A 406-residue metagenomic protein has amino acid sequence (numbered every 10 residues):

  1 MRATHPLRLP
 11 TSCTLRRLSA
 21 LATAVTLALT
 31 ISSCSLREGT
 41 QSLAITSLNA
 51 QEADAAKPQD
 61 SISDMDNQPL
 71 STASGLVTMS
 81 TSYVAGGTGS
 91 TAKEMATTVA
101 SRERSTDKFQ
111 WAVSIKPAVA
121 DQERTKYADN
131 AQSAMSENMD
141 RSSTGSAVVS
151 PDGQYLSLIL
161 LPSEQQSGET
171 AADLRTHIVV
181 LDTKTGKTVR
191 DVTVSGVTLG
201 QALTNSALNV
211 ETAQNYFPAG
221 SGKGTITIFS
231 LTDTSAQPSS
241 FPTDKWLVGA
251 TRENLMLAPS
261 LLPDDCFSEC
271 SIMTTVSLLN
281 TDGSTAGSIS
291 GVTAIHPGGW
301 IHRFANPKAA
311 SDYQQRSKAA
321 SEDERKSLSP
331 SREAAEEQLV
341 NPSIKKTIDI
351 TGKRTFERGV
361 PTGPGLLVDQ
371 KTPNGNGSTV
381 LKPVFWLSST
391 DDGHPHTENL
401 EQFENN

Functional and structural regions predicted by a protein language model:
M1-S32: Sec-dependent bacterial lipoprotein signal peptides
L21-S142, V148, G377-T379, F385-N405: N-terminal "mature head" segments of proteins
V25, L36-G39, A56-S80, H296-N406: Hydrophilic extracytoplasmic domains
E52-S61, F109-V113, N130-E137, K187-T193 (+3 more regions): A short beta-strand motif characteristic of beta-propeller blades
S61-T72, A118-D129, M139-V148, T193-S206 (+5 more regions): Repeated scaffold domains used in trafficking and secretory/extracellular systems, primarily beta-propellers
V77-S80, V84-A85, S150, Y155-S157 (+5 more regions): Structural core positions within WD40/WD-like beta-propeller blades
S90-M95, S167-T176, Y216-G224, D264-M273 (+2 more regions): Short, solvent-exposed loop/turn segments at conserved positions within beta-propeller repeat blades
R104-T106, D182-G186, S230-T234, N280-D282 (+2 more regions): Short loop/turn segments that connect beta-strands within beta-propeller blades
